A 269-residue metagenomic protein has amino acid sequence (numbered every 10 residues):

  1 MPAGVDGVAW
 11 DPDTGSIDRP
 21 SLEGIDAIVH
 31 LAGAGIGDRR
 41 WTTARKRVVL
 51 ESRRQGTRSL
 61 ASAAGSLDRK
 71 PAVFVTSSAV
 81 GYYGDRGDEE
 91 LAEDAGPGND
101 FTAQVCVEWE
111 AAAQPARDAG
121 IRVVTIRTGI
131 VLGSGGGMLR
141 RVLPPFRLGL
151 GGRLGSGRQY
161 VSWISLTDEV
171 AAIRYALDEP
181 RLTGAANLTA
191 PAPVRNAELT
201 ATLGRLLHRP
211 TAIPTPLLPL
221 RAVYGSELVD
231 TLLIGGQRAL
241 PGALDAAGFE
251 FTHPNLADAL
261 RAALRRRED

Functional and structural regions predicted by a protein language model:
M1-G56: NAD(P)H-binding glycine-rich loop region in Rossmannoid oxidoreductase-like domains and their noncatalytic homologs
K46-V48, T57-D100: Conserved Rossmann-fold NAD(P)-dependent oxidoreductase catalytic core, especially the SDR/UDP-sugar
E51, Q55, G87-T125: Catalytic helix-loop patch of NAD(P)-dependent Rossmann-fold dehydrogenases
G96-T102, G129-G136, S156-I164, L177: Glycine-rich "substrate-gating" loop/helix at the edge of Rossmann-like oxidoreductase active sites
V107, A119-I121, L132-R141, A176-A186: Glycine/proline-rich active-site loop of Rossmann-fold NAD(P)-dependent oxidoreductases
L143-G151, Q159-V194: Alpha-helical substrate-binding/gating segment
E179-E227, R261-D269: Mid/C-terminal beta-alpha module of Rossmann-like enzyme folds, strongest in SDR-family dehydrogenases/epimerases
T231-D269: C-terminal amphipathic/interface module of NAD(P)-dependent oxidoreductases and related NAD-binding regulators
